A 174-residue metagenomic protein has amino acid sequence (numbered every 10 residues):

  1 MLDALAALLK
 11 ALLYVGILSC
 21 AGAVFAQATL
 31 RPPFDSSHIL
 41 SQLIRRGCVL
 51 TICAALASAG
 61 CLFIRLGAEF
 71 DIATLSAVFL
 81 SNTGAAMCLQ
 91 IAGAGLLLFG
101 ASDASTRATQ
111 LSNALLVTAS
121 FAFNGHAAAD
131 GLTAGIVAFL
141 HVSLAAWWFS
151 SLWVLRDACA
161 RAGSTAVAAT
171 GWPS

Functional and structural regions predicted by a protein language model:
M1-S174: Polytopic transmembrane helical bundles with strong interfacial aromatic enrichment
